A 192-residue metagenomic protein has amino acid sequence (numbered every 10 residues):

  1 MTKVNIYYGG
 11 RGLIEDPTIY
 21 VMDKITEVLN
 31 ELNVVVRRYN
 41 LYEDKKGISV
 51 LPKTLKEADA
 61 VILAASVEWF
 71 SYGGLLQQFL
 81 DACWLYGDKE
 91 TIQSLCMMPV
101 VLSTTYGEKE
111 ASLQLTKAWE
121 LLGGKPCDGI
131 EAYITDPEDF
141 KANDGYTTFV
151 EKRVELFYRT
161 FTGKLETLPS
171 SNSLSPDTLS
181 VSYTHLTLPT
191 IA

Functional and structural regions predicted by a protein language model:
T2-L29: N-terminal beta1-alpha1 ligand-phosphate binding loop
Y8, N40-L41, I130-E131: Residue-level recognition of beta-strand->loop/alpha-helix junctions
K24-V34, E120-K125: Short helix-loop-beta junction
V34-D44: A short beta-strand-loop structural module common to alpha/beta enzyme folds
D44-L51, D139-A142: Structural motif
G47-K125: Helix-loop-strand module that forms the ligand-binding subsite of alpha/beta enzymes
T147-S180: A conserved mid-domain beta-alpha-beta active-site/ligand-binding segment of alpha/beta enzyme cores
T184-T190: Conserved small/polar residues in nucleotide/adenosyl-binding loops
